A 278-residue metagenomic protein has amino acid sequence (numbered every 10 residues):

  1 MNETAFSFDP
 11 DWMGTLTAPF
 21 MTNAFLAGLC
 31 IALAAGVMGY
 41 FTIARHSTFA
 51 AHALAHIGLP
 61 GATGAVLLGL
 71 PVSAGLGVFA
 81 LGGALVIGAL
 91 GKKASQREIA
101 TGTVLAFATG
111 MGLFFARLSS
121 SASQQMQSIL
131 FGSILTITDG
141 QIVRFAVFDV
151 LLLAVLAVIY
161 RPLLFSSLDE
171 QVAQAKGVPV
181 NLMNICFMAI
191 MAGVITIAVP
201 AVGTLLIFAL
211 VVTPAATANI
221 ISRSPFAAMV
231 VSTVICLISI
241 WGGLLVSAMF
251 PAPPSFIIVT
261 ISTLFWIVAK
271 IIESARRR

Functional and structural regions predicted by a protein language model:
F6-N23, A94, T101-R161: Transmembrane helix-bundle core of multi-pass membrane transporters and related energy-transducing complexes
P10-P19, L33-A44, L59-L70, P162-V172 (+2 more regions): Short juxtamembrane and helix-loop transition motifs at transmembrane-helix boundaries in membrane proteins
F20-A32, L67-L81, A146-V150, T196-L210 (+2 more regions): Structural signature of hydrophobic alpha-helical transmembrane segments
F25-C30, S73-V78, A100-T103, I142-V147 (+3 more regions): Hydrophobic alpha-helical transmembrane segments
Y40-A122, A218-V230, S247-F250, P254 (+1 more regions): Short loop segments and helix-boundary regions at transmembrane helix junctions of multi-pass inner-membrane proteins
H56-L67, V104-A116, T136-I137, V180-M191 (+2 more regions): Small-residue-rich segments of transmembrane alpha-helices in multi-pass membrane proteins, especially helix faces
I142-P214: Helix-loop-helix "hairpin" substructures at the membrane interface of multi-pass membrane proteins
A252-R278: Cytosolic-side transmembrane-helix boundaries in multi-pass membrane proteins
